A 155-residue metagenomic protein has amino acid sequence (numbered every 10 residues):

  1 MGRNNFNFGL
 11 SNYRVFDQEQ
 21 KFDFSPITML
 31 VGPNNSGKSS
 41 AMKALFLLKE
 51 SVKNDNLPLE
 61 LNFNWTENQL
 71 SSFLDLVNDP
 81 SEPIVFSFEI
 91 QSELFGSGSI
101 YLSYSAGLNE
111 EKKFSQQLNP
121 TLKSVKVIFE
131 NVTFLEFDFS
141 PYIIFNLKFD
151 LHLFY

Functional and structural regions predicted by a protein language model:
M1-Y155: P-loop NTPase switch/coupling surface
